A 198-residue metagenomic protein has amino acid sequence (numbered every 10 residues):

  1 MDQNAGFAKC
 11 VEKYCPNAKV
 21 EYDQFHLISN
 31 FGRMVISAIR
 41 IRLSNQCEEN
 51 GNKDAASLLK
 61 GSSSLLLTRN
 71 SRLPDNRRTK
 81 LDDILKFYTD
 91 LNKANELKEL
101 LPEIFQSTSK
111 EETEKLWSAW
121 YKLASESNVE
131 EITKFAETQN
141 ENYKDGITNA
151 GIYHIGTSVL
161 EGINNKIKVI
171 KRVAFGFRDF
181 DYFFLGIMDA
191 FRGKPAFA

Functional and structural regions predicted by a protein language model:
M1-K19, F25-S29, E48-A198: Acidic/histidine-rich catalytic cores and adjacent linkers of DNA breakage/strand-transfer/modification proteins
L27-E48: Short alpha-helix plus adjacent loop in nuclease-associated cores
